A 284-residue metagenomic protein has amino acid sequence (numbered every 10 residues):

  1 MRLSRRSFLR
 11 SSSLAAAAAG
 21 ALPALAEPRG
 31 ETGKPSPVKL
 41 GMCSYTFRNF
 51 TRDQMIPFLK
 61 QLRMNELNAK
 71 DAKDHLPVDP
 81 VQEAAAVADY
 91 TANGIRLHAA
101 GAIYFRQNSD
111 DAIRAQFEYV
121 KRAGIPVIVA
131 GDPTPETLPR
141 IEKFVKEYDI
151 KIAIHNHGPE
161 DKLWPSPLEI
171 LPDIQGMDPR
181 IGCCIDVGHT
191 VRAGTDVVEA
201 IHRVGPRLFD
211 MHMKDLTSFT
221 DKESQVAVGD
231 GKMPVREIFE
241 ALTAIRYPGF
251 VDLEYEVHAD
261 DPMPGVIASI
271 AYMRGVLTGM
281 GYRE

Functional and structural regions predicted by a protein language model:
R2-K39, N49-R63, Y119, W164-I185 (+1 more regions): Histidine-acidic metal/acid-base catalytic patches
E31-T46, V87-T91, R96, A100 (+1 more regions): Mobile, glycine- and charge-enriched loop segments and immediately flanking short secondary-structure elements within
V38-C43, L67-A69, L97-A102, I128-A130 (+4 more regions): Hydrophobic faces of well-ordered beta-strands that scaffold small-molecule active sites in alpha/beta enzyme cores
L40-T46, A69-K73, G94-H98, G124-G131 (+4 more regions): Short, mixed-charge, low-aromatic patches
C43-F47, K70-D74, A102-F105, P133 (+4 more regions): Active-site beta-loop-alpha junctions enriched in small/polar residues
S44-F50, D71-V81, E160-P165, G229-M233: Short, exposed beta-strand "edge-strand" segments with a Pro/Gly-rich flavor and a Y/T-containing core
N65-K151, D161, H189: Structural motif corresponding to the early beta-alpha repeats
D149-P172: A generic hydrophobic-segment detector
